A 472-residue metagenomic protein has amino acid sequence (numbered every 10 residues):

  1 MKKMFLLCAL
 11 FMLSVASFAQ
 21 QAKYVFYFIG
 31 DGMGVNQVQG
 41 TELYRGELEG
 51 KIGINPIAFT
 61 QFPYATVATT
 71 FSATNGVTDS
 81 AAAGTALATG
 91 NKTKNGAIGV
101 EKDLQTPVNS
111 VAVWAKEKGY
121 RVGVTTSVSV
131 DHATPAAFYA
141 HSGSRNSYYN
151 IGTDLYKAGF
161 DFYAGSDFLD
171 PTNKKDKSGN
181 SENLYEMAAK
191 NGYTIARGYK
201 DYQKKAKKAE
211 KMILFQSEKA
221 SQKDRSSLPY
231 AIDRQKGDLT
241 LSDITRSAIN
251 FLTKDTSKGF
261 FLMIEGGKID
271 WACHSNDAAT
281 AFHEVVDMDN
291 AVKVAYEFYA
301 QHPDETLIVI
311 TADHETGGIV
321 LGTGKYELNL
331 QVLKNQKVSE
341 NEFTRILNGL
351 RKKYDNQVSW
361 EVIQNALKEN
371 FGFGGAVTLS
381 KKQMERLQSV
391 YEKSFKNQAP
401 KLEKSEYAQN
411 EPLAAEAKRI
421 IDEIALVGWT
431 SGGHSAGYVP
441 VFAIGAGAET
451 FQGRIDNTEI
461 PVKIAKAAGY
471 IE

Functional and structural regions predicted by a protein language model:
M1, S17-Q20, E472: Basic/polar N-terminal segments that are highly enriched at the extreme N-terminus, encompassing both cleavable
M1-M4, V292: Positively charged n-region of N-terminal signal peptides that target proteins for export
K3, L13, F26-F28, G84: N-terminal hydrophobic or amphipathic segments with adjacent small-residue motifs that include Sec signal peptides
F5-A9: Sec-dependent signal peptide hydrophobic core
L10-F18: Hydrophobic h-region of N-terminal signal peptides that target proteins for export in Gram-negative bacteria
F11, P63-T66, N91-T93, V128: Short glycine-rich, polar/acidic loop-and-turn segments at beta strand-coil junctions
A22-G40, L87-A88, K92-K94, G99 (+3 more regions): Mobile, glycine-rich extracellular loop/lid and propeptide segments that shape or gate substrate/ligand access
K23-Y24, M33-Q39, L43-T85, H132-E472: A post-motif C-terminal structural segment
